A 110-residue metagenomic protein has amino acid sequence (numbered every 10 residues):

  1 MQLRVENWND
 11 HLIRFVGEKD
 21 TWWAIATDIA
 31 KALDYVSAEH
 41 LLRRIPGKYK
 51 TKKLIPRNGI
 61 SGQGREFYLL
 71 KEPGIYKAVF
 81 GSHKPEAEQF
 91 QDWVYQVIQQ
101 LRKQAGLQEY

Functional and structural regions predicted by a protein language model:
M1-Y110: An anion-engaging/catalytic patch
